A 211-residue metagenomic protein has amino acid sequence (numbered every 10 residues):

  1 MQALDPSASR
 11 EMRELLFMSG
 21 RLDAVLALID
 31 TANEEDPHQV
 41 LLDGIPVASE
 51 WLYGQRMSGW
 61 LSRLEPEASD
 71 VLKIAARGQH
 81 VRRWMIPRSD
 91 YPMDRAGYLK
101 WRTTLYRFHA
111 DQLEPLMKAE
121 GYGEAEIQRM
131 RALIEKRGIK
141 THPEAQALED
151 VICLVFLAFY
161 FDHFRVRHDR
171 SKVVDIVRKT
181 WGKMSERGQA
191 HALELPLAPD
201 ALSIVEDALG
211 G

Functional and structural regions predicted by a protein language model:
Q2-T104: Acidic/His-rich, divalent-metal-binding segments that scaffold phosphate/diphosphate chemistry
D5, F17-R21, G44-A48, Q55 (+4 more regions): Divalent metal-dependent phosphate-bond-processing catalytic cores, especially two-metal-ion Mg2+/Mn2+ enzymes that act
D70-R88, H109, L113, A132-G138 (+1 more regions): His-Asp-centered metal-binding catalytic motifs of divalent-metal-dependent phosphohydrolases/nucleases
S89-R131: Helix-adjacent hinge/juxtasegments
